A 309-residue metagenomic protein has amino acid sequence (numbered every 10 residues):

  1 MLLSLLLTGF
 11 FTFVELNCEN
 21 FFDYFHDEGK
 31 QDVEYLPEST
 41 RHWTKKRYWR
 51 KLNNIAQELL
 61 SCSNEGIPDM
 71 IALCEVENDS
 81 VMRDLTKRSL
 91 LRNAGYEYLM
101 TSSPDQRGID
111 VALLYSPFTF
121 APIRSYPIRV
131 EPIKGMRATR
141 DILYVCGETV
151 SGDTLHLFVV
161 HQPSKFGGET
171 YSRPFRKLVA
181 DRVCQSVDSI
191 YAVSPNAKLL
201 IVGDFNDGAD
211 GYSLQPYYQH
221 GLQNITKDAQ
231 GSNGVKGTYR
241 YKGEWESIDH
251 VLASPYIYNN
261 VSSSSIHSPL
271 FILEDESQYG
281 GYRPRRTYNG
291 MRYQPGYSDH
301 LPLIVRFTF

Functional and structural regions predicted by a protein language model:
L6-N93, L99-V111, A180-D181, Y279-P284 (+1 more regions): N-terminal, active-site-proximal structural segment of metallo-dependent hydrolase catalytic domains
G9-T12, G66-M70, N93-Y96, S151-L155 (+2 more regions): Loop/turn elements at helix/coil->beta-strand transitions in domains of secreted/extracellular proteins
L16-E19, C74-E77, M100-P104, S116-P117 (+5 more regions): Active-site-proximal beta-strand/loop segments in catalytic clefts of secreted hydrolases
G29-D32, V150, F158-S172: Active-site His/acidic residue clusters
P37-K46, I67-L73, M100-T101, E131-I133 (+4 more regions): Second-shell loop/turn segments in exported
M70, V76-Q162: Structured beta-strand-rich core segments of catalytic domains in phosphoester-bond hydrolases
N78-S80, Q106-G108, K165-G167, N206-Y212 (+1 more regions): Active-site environment of divalent metal-dependent phosphoester hydrolases
Q185-L199, N206-F309: Metal-dependent phosphoester-hydrolase catalytic domains
